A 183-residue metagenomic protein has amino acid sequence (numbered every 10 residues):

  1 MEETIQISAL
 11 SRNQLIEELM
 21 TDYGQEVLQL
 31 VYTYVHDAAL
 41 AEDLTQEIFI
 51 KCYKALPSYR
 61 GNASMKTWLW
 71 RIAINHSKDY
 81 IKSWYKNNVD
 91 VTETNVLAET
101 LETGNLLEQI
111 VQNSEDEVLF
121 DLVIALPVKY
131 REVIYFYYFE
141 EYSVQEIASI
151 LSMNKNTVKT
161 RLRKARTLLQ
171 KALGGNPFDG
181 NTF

Functional and structural regions predicted by a protein language model:
E2, N87-D116, S143: Internal acidic/polar
E2-L10, Q14-I16, V89-N95, V118 (+2 more regions): C-terminal edge and immediately downstream basic/flexible tail or linker adjoining helix-turn-helix-like DNA-binding
M20-A38, A55, V123, G174-G175: Amphipathic, Lys/Arg- and hydrophobic-enriched alpha-helical face
V27, V31, L56, L69 (+1 more regions): Hydrophobic-face residues of short alpha-helical interaction/recognition segments
D43-I50, A63-N75: Structural recognition of an alpha-helix C-terminal capping motif at a helix-to-coil junction
F49-S64, W84: Sigma70-family region 2
T67, I74, K78, Q145 (+1 more regions): DNA-recognition helix of helix-turn-helix
V133-Y137: A short pre-motif secondary-structure segment
